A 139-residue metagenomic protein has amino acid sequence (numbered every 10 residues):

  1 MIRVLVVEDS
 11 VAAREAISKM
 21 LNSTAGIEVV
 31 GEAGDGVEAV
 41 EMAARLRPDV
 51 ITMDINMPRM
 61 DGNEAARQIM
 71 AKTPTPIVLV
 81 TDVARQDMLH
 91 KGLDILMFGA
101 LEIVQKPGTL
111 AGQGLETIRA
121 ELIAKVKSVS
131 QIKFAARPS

Functional and structural regions predicted by a protein language model:
M1-S139: Strand-loop microenvironment adjacent to phosphate/nucleotide-handling motifs in alpha/beta enzyme folds
